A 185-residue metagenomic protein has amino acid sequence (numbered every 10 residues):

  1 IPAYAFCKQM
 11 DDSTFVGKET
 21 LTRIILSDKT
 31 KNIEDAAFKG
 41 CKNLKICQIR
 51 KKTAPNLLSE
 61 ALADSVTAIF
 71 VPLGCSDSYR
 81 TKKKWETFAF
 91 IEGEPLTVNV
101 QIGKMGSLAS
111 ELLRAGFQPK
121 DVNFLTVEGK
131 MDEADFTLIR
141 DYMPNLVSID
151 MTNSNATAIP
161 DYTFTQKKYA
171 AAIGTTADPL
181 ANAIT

Functional and structural regions predicted by a protein language model:
P2-A3, C7, D11-N32, C41-N56 (+5 more regions): Structural signature of tandem-repeat unit edges
L62-D64, L113-V122, Y142-P144: Flexible, charged surface loops at secondary-structure boundaries
S78-Y79, D135: Phosphate- and divalent-cation-binding pockets in alpha/beta enzyme and binding domains that engage nucleotide-derived
K82-T87: Helix-loop-beta element that forms the nucleotide-linked donor phosphate-binding surface in glycosyltransferases
N99-D121: Acidic Gly/Asp/Thr-rich repetitive segments characteristic of extracellular carbohydrate-active and adhesion proteins
T137-M143, P160-K168: Extracellular beta-strand-rich solenoid/capping regions of secreted or surface-exposed proteins that bind or remodel
